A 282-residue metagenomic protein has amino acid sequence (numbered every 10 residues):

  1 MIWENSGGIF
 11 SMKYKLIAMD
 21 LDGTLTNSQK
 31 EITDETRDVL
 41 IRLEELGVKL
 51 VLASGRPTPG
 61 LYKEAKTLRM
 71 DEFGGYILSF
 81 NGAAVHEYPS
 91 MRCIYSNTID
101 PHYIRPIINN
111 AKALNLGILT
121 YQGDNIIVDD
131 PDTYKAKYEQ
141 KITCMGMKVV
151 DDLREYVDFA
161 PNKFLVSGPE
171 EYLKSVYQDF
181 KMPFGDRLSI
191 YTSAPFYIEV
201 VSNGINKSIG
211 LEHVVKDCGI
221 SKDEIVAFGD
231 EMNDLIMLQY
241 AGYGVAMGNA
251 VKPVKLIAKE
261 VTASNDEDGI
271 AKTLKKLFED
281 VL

Functional and structural regions predicted by a protein language model:
M12-L16, T33, E199-L282: Mg2+-dependent phosphoryl-transfer enzymes with acidic/Ser/Thr/Gly-rich catalytic loops
K13-Q29: Asp-based phosphoryl-transfer active-site loop
D34-K135: Active-site phosphate-binding/coordination module
T36, L61-A65, V176, F180 (+3 more regions): Hydrophobic packing residues within well-ordered alpha-helices of enzyme cores
G47-V51, G75, K163, D223-E224 (+1 more regions): Short active-site oxyanion
L68, F73, N81, F184-D186 (+2 more regions): Short, structured coil segments at secondary-structure junctions
P106, N110, L114-F228, D234 (+2 more regions): Conserved acidic, metal-coordinating active-site core of Asp-based, Mg2+-dependent phosphoryl-transfer enzymes
